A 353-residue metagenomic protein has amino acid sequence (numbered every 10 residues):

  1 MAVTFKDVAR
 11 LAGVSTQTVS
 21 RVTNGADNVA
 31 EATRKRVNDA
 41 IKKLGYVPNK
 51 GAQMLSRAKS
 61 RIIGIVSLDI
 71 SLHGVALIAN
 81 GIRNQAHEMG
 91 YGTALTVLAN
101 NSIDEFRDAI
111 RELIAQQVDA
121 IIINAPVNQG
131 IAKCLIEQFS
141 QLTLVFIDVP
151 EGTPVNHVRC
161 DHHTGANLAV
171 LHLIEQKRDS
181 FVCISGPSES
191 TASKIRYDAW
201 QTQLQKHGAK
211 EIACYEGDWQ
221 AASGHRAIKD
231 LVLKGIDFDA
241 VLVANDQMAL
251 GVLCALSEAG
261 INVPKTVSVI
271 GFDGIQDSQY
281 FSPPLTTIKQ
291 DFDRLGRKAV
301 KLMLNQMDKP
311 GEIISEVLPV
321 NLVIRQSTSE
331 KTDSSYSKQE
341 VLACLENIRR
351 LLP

Functional and structural regions predicted by a protein language model:
M1-S60, R350-P353: N-terminal helix-turn-helix DNA-binding module of bacterial transcription factors
R36, H73-Y91, G165-A169, T191-K210 (+4 more regions): Short, solvent-exposed amphipathic alpha-helices that sit in or adjacent to ligand/effector-binding or catalytic
V47-E112, Q117-A120, D198: Amphipathic helical "hinge" segments at domain boundaries
A120-I121, P126-K133, V182, K194-Q276 (+2 more regions): Hydrophobic alpha-helical
I123-L168, Q247, D273-L285: Flexible loop/hinge segments that line or gate small-molecule binding clefts
N156-C183, Q201, A221-D230, A249 (+1 more regions): Hydrophobic alpha-helical segments within soluble ligand-binding/sensing domains
A169-A209, A213-C214, I314-E330: An alpha-beta-alpha
V232-P353: Flexible loop/turn connectors
